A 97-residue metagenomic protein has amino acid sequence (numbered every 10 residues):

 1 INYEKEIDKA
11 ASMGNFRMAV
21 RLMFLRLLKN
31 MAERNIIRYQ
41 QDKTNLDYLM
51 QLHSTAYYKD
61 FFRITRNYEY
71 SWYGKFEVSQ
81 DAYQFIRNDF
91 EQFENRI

Functional and structural regions predicted by a protein language model:
E4-I97: Membrane-proximal, non-transmembrane interaction modules that couple membrane proteins to downstream assemblies
